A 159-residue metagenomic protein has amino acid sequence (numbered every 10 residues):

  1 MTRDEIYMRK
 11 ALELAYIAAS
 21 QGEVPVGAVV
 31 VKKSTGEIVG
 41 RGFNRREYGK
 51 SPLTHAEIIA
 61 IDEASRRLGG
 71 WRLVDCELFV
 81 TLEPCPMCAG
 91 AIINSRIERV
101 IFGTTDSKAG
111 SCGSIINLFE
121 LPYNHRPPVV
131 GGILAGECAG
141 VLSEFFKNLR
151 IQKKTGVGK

Functional and structural regions predicted by a protein language model:
M1-Q21, P84-K159: Zinc-dependent deaminase
A11, G27, A60: Conserved hydrophobic/aromatic pocket- or pore-lining residues that grip, position, or stack substrates in active sites
G22-V26, V74: Short, basic and Ser/Thr-rich N-terminal targeting/leader segments
V26-K32: Short beta-strand scaffold segments in enzyme catalytic cores
T35-G36: Glycine-biased flexible loop/turn sites that connect beta-strands or occur in inter-domain linkers
V39-G40: A structural microfeature
R45-Y48: A short acidic/small-residue loop/turn micro-motif
K50-T54, I58-S95: Helix-adjacent hinge/juxtasegments
